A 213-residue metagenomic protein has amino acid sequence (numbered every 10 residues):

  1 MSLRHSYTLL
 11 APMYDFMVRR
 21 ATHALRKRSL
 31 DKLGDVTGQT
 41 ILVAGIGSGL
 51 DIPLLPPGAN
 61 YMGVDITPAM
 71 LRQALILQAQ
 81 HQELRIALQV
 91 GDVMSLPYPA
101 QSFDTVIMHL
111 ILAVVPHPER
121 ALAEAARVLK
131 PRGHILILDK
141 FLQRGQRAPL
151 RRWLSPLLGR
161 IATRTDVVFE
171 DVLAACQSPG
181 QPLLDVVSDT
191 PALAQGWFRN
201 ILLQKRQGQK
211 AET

Functional and structural regions predicted by a protein language model:
M1-V36, L50, Q73, H81 (+2 more regions): Conserved class I S-adenosyl-L-methionine
V18, L136-I201: C-terminal alpha-helical "lid/dimerization" subdomain adjacent to the S-adenosyl-L-methionine
T40-S95: Class I SAM-dependent methyltransferase SAM/SAH-binding core
G91-V106: A short acidic, Gly/Pro-enriched loop at the edge of an enzyme's catalytic core that lines a small-molecule cofactor
T105-H117: A short SAM/SAH-binding and catalytic strip from SAM-dependent methyltransferases
E119-P131: A short glycine-rich, Lys/Arg-flanked "PGG" loop and its adjoining helix->strand segment in the class I
N200-T213: C-terminal lobe and adjacent flexible extensions of AdoMet/dcAdoMet transferase-like proteins
